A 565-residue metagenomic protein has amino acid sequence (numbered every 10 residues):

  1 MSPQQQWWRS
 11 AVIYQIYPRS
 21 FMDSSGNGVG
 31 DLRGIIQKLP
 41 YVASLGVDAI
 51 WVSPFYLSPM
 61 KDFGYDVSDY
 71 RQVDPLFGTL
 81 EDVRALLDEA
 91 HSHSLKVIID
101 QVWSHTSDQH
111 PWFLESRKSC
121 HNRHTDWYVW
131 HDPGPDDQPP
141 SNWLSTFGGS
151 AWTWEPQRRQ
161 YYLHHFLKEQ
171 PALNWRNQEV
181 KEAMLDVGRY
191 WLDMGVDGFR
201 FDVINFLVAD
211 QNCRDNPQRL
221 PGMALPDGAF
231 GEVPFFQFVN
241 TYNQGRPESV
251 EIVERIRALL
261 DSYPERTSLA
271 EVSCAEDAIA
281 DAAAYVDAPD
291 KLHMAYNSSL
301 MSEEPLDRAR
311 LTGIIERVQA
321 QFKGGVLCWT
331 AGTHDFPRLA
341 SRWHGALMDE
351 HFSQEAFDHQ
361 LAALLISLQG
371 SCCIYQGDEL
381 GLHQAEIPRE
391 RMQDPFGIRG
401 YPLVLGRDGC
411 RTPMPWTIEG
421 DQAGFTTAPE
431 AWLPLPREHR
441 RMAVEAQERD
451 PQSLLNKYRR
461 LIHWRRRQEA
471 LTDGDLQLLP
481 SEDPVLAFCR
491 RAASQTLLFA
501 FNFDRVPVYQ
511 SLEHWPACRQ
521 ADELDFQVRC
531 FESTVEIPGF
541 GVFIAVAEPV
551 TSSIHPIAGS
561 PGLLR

Functional and structural regions predicted by a protein language model:
S2-R189, D193, F206-E276, M414 (+1 more regions): Acidic/aromatic-lined carbohydrate-recognition and catalytic surfaces of CAZymes acting on diverse glycans
W7-R9, N212, P217-G245, E251-E254 (+10 more regions): Loop/helix patches that line or flank the sugar-binding groove of alpha-linked glycan CAZymes
M22-I36, H344-E350, F425-A431, V528-I537: Short, polar loop/linker segments at the starts of domains and inter-domain junctions
S25, S58-D62, H105-W112, L207-D210 (+6 more regions): Short catalytic/ligand-binding loop motif for oxyanion handling, primarily in non-cytosolic enzymes, centered on
I50, F199-F201: Hydrophobic residues within beta-strands of alpha/beta enzymes
L497, V506-F526: Beta-strand-rich binding/interaction modules
F531-R565: C-terminal beta-strand-rich structural cap/linker in extracellular carbohydrate-active enzymes
